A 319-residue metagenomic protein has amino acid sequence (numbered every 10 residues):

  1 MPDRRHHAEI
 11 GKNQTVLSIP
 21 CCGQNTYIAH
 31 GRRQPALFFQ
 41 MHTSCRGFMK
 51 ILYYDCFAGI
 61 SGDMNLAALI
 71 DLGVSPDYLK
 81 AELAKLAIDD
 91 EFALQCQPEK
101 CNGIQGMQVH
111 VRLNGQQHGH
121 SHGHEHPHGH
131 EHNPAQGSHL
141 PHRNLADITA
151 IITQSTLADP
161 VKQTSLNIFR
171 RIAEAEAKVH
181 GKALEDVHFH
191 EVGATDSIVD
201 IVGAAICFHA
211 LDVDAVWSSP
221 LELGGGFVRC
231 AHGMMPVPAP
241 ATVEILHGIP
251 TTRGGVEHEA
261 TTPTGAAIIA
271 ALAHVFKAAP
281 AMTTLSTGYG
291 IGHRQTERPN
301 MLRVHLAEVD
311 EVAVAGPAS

Functional and structural regions predicted by a protein language model:
R5, L17-S18, G31, A36-F38: N-terminal amphipathic/hydrophobic targeting modules at extreme N-termini, encompassing cleavable Sec/SRP-type signal
C21-C22, C45: Cysteine-centered motifs
M49-L52: Extreme N-terminal starter segment of soluble prokaryotic enzymes
Y54-A67, F189-L211: Conserved phosphate/anionic-ligand binding catalytic regions in large, soluble enzymes, centered on
F57-A58, K85-A87, K100, G193-T195 (+2 more regions): Acidic, glycine-rich active-site loops and adjacent beta-strand->loop/helix elements that engage anionic groups
D71, P76-V179, A239, G248-T251 (+3 more regions): Glycine-rich nucleotide/cofactor/substrate-binding loop typically near the N-terminus or early in the first domain
V213-A318: Mobile "lid/hinge" segments at catalytic clefts and subdomain interfaces of large enzymes
